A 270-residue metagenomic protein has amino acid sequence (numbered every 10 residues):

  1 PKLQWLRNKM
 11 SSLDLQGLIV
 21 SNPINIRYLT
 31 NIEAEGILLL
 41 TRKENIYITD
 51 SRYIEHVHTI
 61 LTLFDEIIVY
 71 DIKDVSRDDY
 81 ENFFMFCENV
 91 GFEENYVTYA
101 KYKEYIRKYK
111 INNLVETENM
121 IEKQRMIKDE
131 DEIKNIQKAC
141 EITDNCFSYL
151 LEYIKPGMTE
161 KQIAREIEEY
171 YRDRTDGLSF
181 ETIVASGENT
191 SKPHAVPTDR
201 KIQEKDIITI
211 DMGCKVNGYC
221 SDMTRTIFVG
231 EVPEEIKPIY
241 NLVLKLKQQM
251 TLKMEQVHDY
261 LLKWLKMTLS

Functional and structural regions predicted by a protein language model:
P1-S270: Active-site neighborhoods and metal-handling regions in enzymes and metal-associated proteins
